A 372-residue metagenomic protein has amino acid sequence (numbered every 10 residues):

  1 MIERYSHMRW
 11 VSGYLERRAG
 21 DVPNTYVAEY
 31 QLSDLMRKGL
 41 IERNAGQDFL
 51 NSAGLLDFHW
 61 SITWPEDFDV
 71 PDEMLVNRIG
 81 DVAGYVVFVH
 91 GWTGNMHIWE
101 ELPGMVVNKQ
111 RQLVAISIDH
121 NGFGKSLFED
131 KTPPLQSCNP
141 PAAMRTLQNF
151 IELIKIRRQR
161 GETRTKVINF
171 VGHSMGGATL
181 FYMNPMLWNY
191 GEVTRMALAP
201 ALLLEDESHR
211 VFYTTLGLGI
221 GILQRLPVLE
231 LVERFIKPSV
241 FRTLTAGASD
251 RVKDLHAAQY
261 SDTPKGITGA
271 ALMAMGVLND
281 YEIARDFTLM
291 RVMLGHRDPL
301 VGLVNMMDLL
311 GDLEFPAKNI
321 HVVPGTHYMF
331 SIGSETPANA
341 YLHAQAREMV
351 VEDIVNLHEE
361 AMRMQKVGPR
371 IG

Functional and structural regions predicted by a protein language model:
M1-V86, R111-V114, T336, V351-E352 (+1 more regions): Alpha/beta-hydrolase fold catalytic core
G91-G94: Active-site glycine-rich loops that stabilize anionic/oxyanionic intermediates across multiple enzyme folds
Q110-E129: Conserved alpha/beta-hydrolase
A142-K166: Conserved acidic catalytic loop of the alpha/beta-hydrolase fold
P185, T194-Q224: Flexible "cap/lid" loop of the alpha/beta hydrolase fold
D206-E207, L226-R285: Conserved alpha/beta-hydrolase catalytic His-Asp/Glu region
G269-D308: Conserved serine/cysteine hydrolase catalytic core
G325-Q345: Catalytic histidine-centered segment of alpha/beta-hydrolase-like enzymes
